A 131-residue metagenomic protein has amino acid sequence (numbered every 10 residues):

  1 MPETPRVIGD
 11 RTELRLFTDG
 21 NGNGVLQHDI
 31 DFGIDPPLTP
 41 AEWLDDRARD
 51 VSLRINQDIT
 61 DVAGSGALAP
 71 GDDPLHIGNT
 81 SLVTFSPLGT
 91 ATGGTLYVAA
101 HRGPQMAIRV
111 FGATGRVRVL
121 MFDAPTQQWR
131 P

Functional and structural regions predicted by a protein language model:
P2-P131: N-terminal helix-rich module
